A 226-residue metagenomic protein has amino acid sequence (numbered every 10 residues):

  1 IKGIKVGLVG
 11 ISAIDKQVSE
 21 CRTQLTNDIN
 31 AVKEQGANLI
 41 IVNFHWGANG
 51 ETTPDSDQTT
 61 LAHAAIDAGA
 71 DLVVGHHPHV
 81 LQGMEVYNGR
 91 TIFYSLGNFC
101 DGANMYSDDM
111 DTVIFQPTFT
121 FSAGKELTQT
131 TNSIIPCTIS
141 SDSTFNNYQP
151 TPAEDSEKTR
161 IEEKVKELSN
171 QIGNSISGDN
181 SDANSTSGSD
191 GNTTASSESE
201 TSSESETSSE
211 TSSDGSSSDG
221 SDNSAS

Functional and structural regions predicted by a protein language model:
I1-N184, G188-G191: Acidic, metal/ion-coordinating pockets
S175-S226: Ser/Thr/Gly/Pro-rich low-complexity, disordered linker/stalk segments of secreted and cell-surface proteins
